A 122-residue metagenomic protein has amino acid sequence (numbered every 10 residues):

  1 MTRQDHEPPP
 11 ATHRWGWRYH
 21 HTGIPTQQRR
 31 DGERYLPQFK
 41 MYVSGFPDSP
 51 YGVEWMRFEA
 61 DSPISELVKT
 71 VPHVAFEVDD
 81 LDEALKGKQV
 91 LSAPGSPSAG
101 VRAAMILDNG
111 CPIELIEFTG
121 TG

Functional and structural regions predicted by a protein language model:
M1-D48, V53-E66, Q89-G122: Vicinal oxygen chelate
E66-G95: Mid-chain, well-packed structural core segment of small domains
